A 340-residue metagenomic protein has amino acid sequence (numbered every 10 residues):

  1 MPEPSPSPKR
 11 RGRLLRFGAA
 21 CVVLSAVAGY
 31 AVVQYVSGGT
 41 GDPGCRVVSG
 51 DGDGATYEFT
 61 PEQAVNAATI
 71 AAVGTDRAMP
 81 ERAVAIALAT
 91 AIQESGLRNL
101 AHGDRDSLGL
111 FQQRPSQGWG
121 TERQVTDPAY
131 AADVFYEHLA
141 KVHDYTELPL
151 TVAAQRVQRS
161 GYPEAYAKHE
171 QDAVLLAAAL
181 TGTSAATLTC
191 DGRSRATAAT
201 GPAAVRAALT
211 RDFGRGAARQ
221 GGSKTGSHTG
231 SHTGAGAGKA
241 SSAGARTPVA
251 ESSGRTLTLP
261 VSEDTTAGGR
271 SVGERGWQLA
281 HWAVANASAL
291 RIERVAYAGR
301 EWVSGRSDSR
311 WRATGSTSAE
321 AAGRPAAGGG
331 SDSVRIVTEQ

Functional and structural regions predicted by a protein language model:
M1-A72, T183-A186: N-terminal export signals and maturation junctions of secreted/periplasmic proteins
I70-A71, E81-G96, V157-Q158: Short, functionally critical alpha-helical segments immediately adjacent to catalytic or ligand/cofactor-binding
T75-A87, N99-H102, K141-A153, H169 (+3 more regions): Surface-exposed patches in mature extracellular/periplasmic domains of secreted proteins
S95-L97, Q117-A165, V284: Alpha-helical segment that forms one wall of the substrate-binding/catalytic cleft in peptidoglycan-active domains
R105-G120: Substrate-binding/active-site groove segments that recognize and process beta-1,4-linked N-acetyl-hexosamine
V134, A140, L148, V152-R156 (+2 more regions): A surface/extracellular/periplasmic glyco- and lipid-processing/surface-interacting theme
A177-A179, T229, S288, A296-Q340: Extracellularly exposed regions in secreted/surface proteins, prominently low-complexity, repeat-rich
C190-V272: Flexible, glycine-rich surface segments
